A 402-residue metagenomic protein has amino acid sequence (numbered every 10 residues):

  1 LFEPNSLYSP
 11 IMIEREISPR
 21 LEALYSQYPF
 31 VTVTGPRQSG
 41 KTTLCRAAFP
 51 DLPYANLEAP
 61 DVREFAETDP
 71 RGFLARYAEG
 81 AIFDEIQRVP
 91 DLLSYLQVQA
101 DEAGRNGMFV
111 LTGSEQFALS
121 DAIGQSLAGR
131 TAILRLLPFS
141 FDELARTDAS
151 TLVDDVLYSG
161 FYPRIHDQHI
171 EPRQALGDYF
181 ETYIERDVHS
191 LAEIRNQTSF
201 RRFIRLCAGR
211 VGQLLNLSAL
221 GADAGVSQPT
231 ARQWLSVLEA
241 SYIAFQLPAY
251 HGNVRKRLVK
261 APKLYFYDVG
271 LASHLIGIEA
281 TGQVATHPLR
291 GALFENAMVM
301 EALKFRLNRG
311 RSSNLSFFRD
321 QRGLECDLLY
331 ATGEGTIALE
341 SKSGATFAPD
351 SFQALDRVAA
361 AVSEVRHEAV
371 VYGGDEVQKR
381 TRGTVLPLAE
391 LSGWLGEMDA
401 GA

Functional and structural regions predicted by a protein language model:
I11-L24: Pre-Walker A adenine-sensing motif
V33: Hydrophobic anchor at the beta1->P-loop junction of P-loop NTPases
K41: Conserved lysine of the Walker
L44: Hydrophobic positions on the alpha1 helix immediately C-terminal to the Walker A/P-loop
L93-L111: Conserved catalytic/switch belt of AAA+ P-loop NTPases
F117-A132, A149: Short regulatory helix/loop adjacent to the ATP-binding pocket of P-loop NTPases
D148, G373-A402: Domain-level recognition of nuclease-like catalytic cores that cleave nucleotide substrates
I170-T336: Accessory nucleic acid-recognition modules appended to NTPase machines
